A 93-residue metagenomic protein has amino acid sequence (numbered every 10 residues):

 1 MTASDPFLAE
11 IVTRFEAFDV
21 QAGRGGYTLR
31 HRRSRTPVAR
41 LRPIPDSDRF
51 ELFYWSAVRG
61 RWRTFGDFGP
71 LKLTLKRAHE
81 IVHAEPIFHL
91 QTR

Functional and structural regions predicted by a protein language model:
M1-A9, Y54-R93: Mixed-charge, Lys/Arg-enriched low-complexity segments
M1-S34: Negatively charged, low-complexity tracts enriched in Asp/Glu with abundant Ser/Thr
T2, T13, A22, P45 (+3 more regions): Alpha-helical structural elements
A17, G23-L29, I44, Y54-W55 (+1 more regions): Predominantly extracellular/lumenal beta-strand repeat domains
H31-Y54: Short, conserved beta-strand/beta-arch hydrophobic-aromatic motifs that form part of recognition grooves or interface
